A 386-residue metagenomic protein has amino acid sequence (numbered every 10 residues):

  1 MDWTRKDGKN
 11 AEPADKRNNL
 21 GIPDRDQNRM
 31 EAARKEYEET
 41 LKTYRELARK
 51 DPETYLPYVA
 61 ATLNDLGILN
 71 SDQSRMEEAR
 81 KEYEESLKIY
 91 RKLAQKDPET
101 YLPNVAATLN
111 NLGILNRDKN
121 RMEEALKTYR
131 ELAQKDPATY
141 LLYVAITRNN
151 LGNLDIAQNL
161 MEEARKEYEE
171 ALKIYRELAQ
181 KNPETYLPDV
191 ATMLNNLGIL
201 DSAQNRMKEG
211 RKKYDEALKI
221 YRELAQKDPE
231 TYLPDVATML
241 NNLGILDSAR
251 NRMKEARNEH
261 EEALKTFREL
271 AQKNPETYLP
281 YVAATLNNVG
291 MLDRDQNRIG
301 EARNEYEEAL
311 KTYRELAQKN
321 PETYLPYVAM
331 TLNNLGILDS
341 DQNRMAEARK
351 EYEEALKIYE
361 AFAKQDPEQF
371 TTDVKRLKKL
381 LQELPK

Functional and structural regions predicted by a protein language model:
M1-P13, D366-P367: A detector of long low-complexity, disordered segments enriched in serine/threonine/proline
D7, T40, L47-A48, S86 (+12 more regions): Alpha-helical solenoid scaffolds that mediate protein-protein interactions, centered on TPR/SEL1-like repeats but also
A11, K50, T54-P57, K96 (+13 more regions): Residue signature of alpha-solenoid helical repeat architecture, marking inter-repeat boundaries and helix-start
D15-D26, P57-D72, P103-R117, L142-I156 (+5 more regions): Conserved alpha-helical positions within TPR/SEL1-like repeat arrays
R211, E269, R303, E307-K319 (+6 more regions): Alpha-helical protein-protein interaction modules
